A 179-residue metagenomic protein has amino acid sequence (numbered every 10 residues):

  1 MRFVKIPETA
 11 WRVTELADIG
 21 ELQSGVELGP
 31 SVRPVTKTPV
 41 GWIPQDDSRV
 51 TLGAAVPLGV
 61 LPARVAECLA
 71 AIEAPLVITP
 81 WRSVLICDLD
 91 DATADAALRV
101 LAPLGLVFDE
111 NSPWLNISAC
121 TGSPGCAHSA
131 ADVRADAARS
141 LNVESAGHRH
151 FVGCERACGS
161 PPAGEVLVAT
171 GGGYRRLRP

Functional and structural regions predicted by a protein language model:
M1, G25-E27, L52-R178: Small-residue-enriched alpha-helical segments and adjacent helix-cap loops that form tight helix-helix packing
M1-P7, G41-D47, E73-I78: Short, flexible, solvent-exposed loop/turn segments with mixed acidic/basic and small polar residues
V4-P39, T93, A97: Terminal amphipathic helices with adjacent charged low-complexity linkers/tails
P7-V13, D47-A54: A conserved active-site cap/scaffold subdomain adjacent to cofactor or substrate pockets
R33-D46, V50-T51: Active-site cores of enzymes that catalyze phosphoryl transfer or operate on phosphate-rich substrates
